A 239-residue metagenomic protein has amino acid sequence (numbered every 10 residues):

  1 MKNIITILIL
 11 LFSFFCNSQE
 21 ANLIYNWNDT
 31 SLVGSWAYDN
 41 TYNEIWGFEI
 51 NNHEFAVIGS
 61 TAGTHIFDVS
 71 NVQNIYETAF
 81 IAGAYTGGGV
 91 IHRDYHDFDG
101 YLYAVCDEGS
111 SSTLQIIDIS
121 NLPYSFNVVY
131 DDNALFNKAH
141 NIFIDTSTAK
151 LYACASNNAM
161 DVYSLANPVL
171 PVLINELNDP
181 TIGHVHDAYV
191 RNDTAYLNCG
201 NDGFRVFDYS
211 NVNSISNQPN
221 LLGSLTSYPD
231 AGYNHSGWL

Functional and structural regions predicted by a protein language model:
M1-A21: Bacterial Sec-dependent N-terminal signal peptides
S18-L239: Feature marking well-ordered beta-strand scaffolds used for ligand recognition
